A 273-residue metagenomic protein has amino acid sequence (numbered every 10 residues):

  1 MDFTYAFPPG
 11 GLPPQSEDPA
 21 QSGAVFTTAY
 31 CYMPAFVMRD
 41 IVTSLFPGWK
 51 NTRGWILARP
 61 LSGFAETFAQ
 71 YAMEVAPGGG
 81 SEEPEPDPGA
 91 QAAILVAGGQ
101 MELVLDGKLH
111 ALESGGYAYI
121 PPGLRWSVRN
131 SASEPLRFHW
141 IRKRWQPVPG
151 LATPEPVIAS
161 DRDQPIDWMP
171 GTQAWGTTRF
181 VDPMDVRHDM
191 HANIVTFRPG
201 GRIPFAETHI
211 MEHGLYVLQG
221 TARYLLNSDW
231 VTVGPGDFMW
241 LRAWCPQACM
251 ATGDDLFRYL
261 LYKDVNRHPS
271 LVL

Functional and structural regions predicted by a protein language model:
M1-T67, W140-M190, V272-L273: A short, N-terminal "cap"/entry segment at the start of jelly-roll beta-barrel domains of the cupin/DSBH fold
T52-R59, A69-P88, T178-V181, N193-H209 (+1 more regions): Conserved short histidine dyad/triad with adjacent acidic residue
A72-A76, P86-L103, I194-R198, E207-L226 (+1 more regions): Short, conserved beta-strand element in jelly-roll/cupin
Q100, L109, R125, P135 (+5 more regions): Structural motif
G107-P122, S228-A243: Short acidic-glycine-tyrosine-enriched beta hairpin
P122-V148, A243-P269: Ligand-binding loop in jelly-roll beta-barrel domains
V157-Y224, W230-V231: Surface-exposed interaction/gating patches
